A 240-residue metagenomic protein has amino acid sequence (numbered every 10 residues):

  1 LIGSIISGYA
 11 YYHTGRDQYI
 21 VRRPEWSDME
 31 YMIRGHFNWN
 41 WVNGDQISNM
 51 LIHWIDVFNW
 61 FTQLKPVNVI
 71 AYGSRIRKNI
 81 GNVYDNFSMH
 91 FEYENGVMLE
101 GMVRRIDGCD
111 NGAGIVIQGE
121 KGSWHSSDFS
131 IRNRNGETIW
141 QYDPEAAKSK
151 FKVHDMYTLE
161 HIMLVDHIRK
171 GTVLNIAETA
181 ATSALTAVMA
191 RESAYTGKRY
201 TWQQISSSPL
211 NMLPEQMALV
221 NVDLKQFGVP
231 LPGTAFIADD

Functional and structural regions predicted by a protein language model:
L1-I80, C109, A113-V116, S123 (+1 more regions): Predominantly a Rossmann-like dinucleotide-binding segment in NAD(P)-dependent oxidoreductases
G3-I5, N95-V97, K170: Loop/turn elements at helix/coil->beta-strand transitions in domains of secreted/extracellular proteins
Y19, G101, S126-S127: Short helix/loop capping segments that flank catalytic or ligand/cofactor-binding pockets
N49, H53-P66, I70, N86 (+1 more regions): C-terminal helical cap and adjacent loop that interface with cofactors, partners, or active-site loops
A71, F91-E92, M102-V103: Short beta-strand segments that buttress and anchor functional surface loops
H90-G96, Q118-E120: Active-site beta-strand termini and strand-to-loop segments that position acidic
L99-G101, D107: Phosphate/diphosphate-binding loops
